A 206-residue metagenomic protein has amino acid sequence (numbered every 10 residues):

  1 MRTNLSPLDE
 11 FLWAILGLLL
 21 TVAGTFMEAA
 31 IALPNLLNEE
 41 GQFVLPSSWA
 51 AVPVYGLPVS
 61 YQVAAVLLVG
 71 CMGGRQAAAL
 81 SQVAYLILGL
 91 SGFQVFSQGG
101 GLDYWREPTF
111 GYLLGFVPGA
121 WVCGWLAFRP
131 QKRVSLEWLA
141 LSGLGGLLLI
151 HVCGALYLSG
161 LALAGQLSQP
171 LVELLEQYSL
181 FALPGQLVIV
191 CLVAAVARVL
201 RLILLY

Functional and structural regions predicted by a protein language model:
M1-A79: Hydrophobic transmembrane alpha-helices
T3-M27, I31, S97, G101-L158 (+2 more regions): Short helix-perturbing small/polar motifs within transmembrane alpha-helices
L33-L36, G41-Y55, A84-G119: Interfacial aromatic-anchored transmembrane helix boundaries in multi-pass membrane proteins
N35-L45, R129-Y206: Membrane-embedded alpha-helical hairpins and interfacial helices in multi-pass inner-membrane proteins
W49-A64, L86-Q94, A127-A140, V196-L200 (+1 more regions): Hydrophobic alpha-helical transmembrane segments
P53-V63, P108-F116, Q177-V188: Alpha-helical transmembrane segments of polytopic membrane proteins
A78-Q82, L139: Alpha-helical transmembrane segments and their helix-entry boundary regions
